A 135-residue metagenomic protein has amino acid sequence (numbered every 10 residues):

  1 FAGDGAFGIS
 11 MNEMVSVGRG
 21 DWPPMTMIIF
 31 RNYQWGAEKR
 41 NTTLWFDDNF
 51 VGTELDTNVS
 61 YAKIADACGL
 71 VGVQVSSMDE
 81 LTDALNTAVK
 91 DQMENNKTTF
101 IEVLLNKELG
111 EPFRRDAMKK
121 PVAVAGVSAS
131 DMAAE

Functional and structural regions predicted by a protein language model:
F1-E135: Thiamine diphosphate
